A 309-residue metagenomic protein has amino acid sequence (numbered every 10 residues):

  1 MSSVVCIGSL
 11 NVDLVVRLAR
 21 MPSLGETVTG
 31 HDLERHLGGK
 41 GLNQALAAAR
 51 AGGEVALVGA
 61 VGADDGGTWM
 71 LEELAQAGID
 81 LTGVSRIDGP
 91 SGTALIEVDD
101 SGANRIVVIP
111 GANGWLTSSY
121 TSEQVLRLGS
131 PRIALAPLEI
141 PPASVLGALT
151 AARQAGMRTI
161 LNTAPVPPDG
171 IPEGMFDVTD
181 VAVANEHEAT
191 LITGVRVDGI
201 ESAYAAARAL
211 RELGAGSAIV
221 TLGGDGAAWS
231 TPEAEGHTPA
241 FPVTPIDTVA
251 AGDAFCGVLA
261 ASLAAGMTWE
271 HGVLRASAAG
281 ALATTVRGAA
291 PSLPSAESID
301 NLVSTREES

Functional and structural regions predicted by a protein language model:
M1, G30, P168-D169, E173 (+1 more regions): Conserved phosphate-binding/catalytic region of the ribokinase-like
M1-A60, D65-Q76, T244-I246, S309: Glycine-rich phosphate/adenosyl-contacting loop at the front of the ribokinase-like
M1-L10, L71-R86, I96-E235, S298 (+1 more regions): Ribokinase/PfkB-type carbohydrate-kinase core domain
G38-N43, L146, E270, L274: Glycine-rich phosphate-binding loop at the start of an alpha helix
L46, R50, E72, T150 (+3 more regions): Short, well-ordered alpha-helices that flank and scaffold nucleotide-derived cofactor binding pockets
A48, N185, G252: Short, conserved phosphate/pyrophosphate- and ester-handling motifs at nucleotide-, phospho-/glycolipid
V58, V107, T238: Hydrophobic residues at beta-strand termini and immediately following loops that shape nucleotide-binding pockets
G89-G92: Short acidic/glycine-enriched loop/turn segments that link adjacent beta-strands
